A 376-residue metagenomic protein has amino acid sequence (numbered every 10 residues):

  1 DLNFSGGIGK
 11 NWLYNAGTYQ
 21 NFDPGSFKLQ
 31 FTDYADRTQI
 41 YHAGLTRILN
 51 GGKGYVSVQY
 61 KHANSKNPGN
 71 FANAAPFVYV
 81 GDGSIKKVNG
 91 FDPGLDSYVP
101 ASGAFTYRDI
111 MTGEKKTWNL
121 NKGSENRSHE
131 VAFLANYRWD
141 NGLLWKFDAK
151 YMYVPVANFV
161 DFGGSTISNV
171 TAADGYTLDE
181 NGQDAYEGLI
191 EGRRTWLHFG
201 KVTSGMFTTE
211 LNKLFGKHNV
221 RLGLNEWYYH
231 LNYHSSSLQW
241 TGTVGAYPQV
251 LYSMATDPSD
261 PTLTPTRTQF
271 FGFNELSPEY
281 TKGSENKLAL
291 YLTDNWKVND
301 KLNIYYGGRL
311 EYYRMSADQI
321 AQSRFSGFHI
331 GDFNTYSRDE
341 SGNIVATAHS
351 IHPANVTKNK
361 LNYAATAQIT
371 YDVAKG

Functional and structural regions predicted by a protein language model:
D1, S26-T32, I40, K116-N121 (+6 more regions): Extracellular loop and loop/strand-boundary signature of outer-membrane beta-barrel proteins
D1-Y98, G123, H129-L134, R138: Transmembrane beta-barrel wall of Gram-negative outer-membrane proteins
L2-G6, A43-R47, V131-Y137, F207-K213 (+2 more regions): Residues on the lipid-exposed face of transmembrane beta-strands in outer-membrane beta-barrel proteins
N11-Y14, G51-V58, G142-W145, K217-V220 (+2 more regions): Repeated loop/turn-to-beta-strand initiation elements of outer-membrane beta-barrel proteins
N15-A16, V56-Y60, F147-A149, L222-L224 (+2 more regions): Membrane-embedded beta-strand positions of outer-membrane beta-barrel proteins
Q20-P24, L49-G51, Y60-K66, Y151-A157 (+3 more regions): Transmembrane beta-strands of outer-membrane beta-barrel pores
Y34, N70-T117, F159-T195, G242-L276 (+1 more regions): Solvent-exposed loop segments that connect transmembrane elements
V202-S204, L214, N219-R221, N225-Y229 (+1 more regions): Structural signature of Gram-negative outer-membrane beta-barrels, strongest in the C-terminal barrel of TonB-dependent
